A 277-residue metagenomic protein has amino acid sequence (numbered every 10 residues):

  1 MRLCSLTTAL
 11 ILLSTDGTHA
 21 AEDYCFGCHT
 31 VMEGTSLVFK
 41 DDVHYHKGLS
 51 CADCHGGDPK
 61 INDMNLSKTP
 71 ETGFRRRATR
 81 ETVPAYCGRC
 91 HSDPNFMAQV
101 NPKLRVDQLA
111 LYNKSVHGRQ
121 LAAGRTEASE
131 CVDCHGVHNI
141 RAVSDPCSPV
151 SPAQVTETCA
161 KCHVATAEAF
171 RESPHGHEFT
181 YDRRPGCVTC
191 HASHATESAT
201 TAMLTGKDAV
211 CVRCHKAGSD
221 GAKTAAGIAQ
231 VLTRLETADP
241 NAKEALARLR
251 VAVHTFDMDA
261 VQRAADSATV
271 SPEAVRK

Functional and structural regions predicted by a protein language model:
M1-R2, Y45: Accessible peptide chain termini
R2-S14: Bacterial N-terminal signal peptides
D16-K277: Short sequence/structural segments immediately N-terminal
